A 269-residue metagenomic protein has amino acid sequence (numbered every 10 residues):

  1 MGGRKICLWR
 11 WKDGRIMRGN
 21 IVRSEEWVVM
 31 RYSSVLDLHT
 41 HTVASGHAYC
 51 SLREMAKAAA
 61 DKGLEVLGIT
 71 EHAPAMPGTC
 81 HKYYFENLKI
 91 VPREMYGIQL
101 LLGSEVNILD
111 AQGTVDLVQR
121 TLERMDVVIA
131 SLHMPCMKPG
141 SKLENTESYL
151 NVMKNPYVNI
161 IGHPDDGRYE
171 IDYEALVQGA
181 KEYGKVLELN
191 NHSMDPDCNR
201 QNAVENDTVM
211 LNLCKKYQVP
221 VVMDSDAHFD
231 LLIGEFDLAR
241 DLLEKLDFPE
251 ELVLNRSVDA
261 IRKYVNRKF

Functional and structural regions predicted by a protein language model:
R4, W11-G14, V22: Short polybasic linear motifs
W9-W11, W27: Tryptophan (W) side chains
R18-H41, G46: Replace "His-x-His-based motif
R31, A60, A73, G78-L189 (+3 more regions): Extended substrate/RNA-proximal surfaces in nucleic-acid metabolism proteins
V35-S45, I69-H72, I161-D165, S225: Histidine-centered catalytic micro-motifs
A44-T79: Metal-associated gating/positioning segment near the N- to mid-region
G46-Y49, T79-K82, E170-V177, D197-L213 (+2 more regions): Histidine/acidic-residue-rich catalytic or RNA/ligand-binding cores of hydrolases and nuclease-related proteins
H72, V219-I233: Short acidic/histidine-rich active-site segments
